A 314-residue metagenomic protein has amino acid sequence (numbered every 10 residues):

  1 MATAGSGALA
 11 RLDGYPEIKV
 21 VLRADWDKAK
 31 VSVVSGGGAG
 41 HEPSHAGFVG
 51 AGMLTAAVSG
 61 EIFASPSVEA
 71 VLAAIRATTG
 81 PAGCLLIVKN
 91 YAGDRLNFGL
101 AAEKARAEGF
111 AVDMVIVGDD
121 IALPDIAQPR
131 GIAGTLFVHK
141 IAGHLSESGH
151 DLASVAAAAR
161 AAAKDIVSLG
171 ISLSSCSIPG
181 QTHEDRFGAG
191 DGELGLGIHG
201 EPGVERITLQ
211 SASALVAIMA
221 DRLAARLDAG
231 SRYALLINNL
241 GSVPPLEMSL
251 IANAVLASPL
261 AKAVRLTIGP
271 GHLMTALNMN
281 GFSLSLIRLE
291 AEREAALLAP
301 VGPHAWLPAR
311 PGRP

Functional and structural regions predicted by a protein language model:
M1-V33, G281, A291-P314: N-terminal amphipathic/basic leader segments beginning at the initiator methionine
K28-G36, H45-V58, L123, G192-T208: Gly-rich Lys/Arg/Thr-decorated short loops/hinges at beta-loop-alpha junctions or inter-strand turns that position
G38-P43, K89-N97, R130-T135, L235-S249: Gly/Ser/Thr-rich loops at beta-strand to alpha-helix junctions that form or flank small-molecule/cofactor-binding
H41, L54-P81: Glycine-rich oxoanion-binding loops at beta->alpha junctions
F48-A56, A101-A111, A254-S258: A glycine- and small-aliphatic-rich helix-loop capping segment at beta-alpha/alpha-beta transitions that lines
A82-G190: N-terminal glycine-/lysine-enriched basic segments
L123, S148-L250, A257, A261: Mixed-charge interfacial surface used for oligomerization/domain docking and macromolecular partner engagement
R222-P314: C-terminal non-catalytic interaction/assembly regions of soluble proteins
